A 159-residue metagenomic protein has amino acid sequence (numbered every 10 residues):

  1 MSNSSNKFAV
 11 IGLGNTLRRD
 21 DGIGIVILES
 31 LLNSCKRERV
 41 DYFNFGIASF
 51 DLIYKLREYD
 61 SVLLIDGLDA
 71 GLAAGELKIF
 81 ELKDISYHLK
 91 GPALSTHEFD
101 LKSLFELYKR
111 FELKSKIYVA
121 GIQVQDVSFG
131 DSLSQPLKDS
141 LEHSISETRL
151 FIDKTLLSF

Functional and structural regions predicted by a protein language model:
M1-K114, V119-V124, D131-H143, E147-F159: N-terminal catalytic or cofactor-binding beta/alpha core of small enzyme domains
